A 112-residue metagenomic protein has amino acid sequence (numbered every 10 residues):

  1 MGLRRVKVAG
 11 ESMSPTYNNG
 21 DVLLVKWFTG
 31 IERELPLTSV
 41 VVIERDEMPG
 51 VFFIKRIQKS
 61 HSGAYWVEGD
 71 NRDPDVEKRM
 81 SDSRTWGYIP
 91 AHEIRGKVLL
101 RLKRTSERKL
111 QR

Functional and structural regions predicted by a protein language model:
M1-R112: Extended hydrophobic leader/signal-anchor segments used for secretion and membrane insertion
